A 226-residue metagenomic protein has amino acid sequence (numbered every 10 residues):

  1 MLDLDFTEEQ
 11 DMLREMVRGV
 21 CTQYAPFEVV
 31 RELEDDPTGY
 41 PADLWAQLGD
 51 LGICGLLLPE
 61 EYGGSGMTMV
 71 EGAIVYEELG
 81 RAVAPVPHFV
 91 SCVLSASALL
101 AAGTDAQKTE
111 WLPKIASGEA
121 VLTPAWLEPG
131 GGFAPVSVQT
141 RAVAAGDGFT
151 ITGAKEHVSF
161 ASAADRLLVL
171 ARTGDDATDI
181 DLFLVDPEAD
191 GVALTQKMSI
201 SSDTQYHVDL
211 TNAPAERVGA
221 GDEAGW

Functional and structural regions predicted by a protein language model:
M1-E9: Intrinsic disorder at enzyme termini
E28-D50: Short secondary-structure junction/hinge motifs that connect adjacent elements
D50-T109, P113, S117-G118, F160-A163: Internal helix-loop-helix
L100-G103, V143, V169-R172, L184-P187 (+1 more regions): Short beta-strand-to-turn element immediately C-terminal to the catalytic PLP-Schiff-base lysine in fold type I
G118-P129: A short, Trp-centered hydrophobic/proline-enriched beta-strand micro-motif
A125, A154-A193: A short core secondary-structure module
F133, S137-Q139, H157-V158, D186-A213 (+2 more regions): Flexible, small-/acidic-enriched active-site or ligand-binding loops
A134-T152: Cytochrome P450 C-terminal beta-domain/meander region
